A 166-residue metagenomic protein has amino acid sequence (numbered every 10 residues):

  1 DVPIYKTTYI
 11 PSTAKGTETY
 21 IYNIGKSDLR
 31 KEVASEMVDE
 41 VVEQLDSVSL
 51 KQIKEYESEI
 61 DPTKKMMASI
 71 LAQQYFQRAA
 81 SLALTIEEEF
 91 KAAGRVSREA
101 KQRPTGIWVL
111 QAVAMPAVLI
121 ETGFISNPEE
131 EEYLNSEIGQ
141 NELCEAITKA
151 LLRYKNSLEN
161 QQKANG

Functional and structural regions predicted by a protein language model:
D1-G166: Active-site-proximal helix/loop segments of hydrolytic enzymes
